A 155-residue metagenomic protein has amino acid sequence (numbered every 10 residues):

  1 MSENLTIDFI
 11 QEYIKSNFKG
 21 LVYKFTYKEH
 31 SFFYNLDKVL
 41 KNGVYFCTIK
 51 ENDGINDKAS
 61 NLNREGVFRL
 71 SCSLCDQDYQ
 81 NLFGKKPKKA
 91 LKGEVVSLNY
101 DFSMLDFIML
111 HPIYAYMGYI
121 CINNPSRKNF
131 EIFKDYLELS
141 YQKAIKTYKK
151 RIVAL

Functional and structural regions predicted by a protein language model:
M1-L155: Charge-dense, helix-prone N-terminal extensions
